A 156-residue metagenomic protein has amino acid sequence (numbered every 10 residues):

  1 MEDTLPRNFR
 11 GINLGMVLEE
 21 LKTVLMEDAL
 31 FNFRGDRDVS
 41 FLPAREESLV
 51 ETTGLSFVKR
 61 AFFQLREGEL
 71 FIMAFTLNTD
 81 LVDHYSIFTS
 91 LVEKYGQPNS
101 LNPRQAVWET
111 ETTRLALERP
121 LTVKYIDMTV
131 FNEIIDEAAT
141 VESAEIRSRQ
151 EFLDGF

Functional and structural regions predicted by a protein language model:
M1-D38, L42, A74-F156: Non-cytosolic coordination micro-motifs
A44-V82: Mid-chain, structured segments of secreted extracytoplasmic proteins
